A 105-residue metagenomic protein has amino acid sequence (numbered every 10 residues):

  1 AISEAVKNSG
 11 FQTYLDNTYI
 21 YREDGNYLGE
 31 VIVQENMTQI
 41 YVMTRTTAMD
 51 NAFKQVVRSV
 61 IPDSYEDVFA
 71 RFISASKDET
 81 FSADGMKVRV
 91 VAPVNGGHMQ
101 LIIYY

Functional and structural regions predicted by a protein language model:
A1-Q34, F72: N-terminal leader/targeting segments
I2-E4, T47, N51, S82: Residue-level detector of intrinsically disordered, flexible termini and proteolytic processing junctions
F11-D16, I20-Y21, P62-K87: Short Gly/Thr-rich strand-loop-strand
T18-I20, M37-I40, G97-M99: Hydrophobic residues embedded in beta-strands of well-ordered beta-sheets
G25-K77: Long, charged/polar, surface-exposed segments that mediate recognition or autoinhibition
D78-Y105: Short, exposed beta-strand-loop hairpins at the edges of beta-sheets in extracellular/periplasmic proteins
